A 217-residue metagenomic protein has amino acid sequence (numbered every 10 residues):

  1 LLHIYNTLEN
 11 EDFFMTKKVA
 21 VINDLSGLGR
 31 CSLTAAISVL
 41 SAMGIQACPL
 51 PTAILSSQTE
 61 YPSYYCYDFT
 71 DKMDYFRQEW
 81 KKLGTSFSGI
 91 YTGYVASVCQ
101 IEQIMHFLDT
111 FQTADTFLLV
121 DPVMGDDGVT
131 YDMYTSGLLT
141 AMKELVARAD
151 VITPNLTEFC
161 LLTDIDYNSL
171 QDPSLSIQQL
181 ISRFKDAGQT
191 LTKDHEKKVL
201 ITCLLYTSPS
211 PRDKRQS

Functional and structural regions predicted by a protein language model:
L1-F14: Short, Lys/Arg-enriched N-terminal segments with co-localized hydrophobic residues within the first ~10-30 amino acids
T16-V120, M124-D132: Conserved N-terminal subdomain of the carbohydrate kinase-like
L83, T110-A114, R148, K193-D194 (+1 more regions): Alpha-helix C-cap/termination motif
P122, L156, P211: Residues immediately flanking
M133-S208: Conserved phosphate/ATP/ADP-binding segment of small-molecule kinases
Y206-S217: Single conserved hydrophobic/aromatic residue that forms the stacking wall/gate of nucleotide- or nucleobase-binding
